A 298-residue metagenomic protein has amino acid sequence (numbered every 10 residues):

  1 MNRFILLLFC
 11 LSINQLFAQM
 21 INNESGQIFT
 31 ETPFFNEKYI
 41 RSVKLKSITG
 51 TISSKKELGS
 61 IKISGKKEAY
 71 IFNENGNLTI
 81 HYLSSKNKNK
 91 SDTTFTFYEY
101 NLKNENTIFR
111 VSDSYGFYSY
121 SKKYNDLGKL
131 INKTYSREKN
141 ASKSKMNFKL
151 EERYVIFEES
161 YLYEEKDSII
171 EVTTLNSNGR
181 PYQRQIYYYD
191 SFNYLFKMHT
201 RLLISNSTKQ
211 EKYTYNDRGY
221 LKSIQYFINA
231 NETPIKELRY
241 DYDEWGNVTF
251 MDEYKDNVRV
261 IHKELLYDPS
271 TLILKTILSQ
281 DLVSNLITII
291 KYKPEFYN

Functional and structural regions predicted by a protein language model:
M1-S25: Bacterial Sec-dependent N-terminal signal peptides
Q19-N298: Buried hydrophobic residues that stabilize the cores of well-folded domains
